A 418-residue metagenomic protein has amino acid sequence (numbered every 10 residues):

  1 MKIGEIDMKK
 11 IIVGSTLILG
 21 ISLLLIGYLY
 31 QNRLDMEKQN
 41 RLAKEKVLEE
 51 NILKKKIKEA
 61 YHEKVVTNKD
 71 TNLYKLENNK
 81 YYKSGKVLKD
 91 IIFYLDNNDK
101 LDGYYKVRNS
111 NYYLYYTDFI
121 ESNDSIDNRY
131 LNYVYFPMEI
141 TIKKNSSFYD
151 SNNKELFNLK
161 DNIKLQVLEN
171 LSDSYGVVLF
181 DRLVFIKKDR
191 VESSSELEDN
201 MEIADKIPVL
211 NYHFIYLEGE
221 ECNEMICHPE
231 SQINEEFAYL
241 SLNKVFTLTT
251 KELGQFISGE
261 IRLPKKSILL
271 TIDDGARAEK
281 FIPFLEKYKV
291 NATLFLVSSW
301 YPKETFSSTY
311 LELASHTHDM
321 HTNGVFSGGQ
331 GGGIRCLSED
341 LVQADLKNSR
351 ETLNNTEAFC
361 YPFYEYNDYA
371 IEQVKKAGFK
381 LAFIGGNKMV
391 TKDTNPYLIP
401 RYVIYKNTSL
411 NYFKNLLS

Functional and structural regions predicted by a protein language model:
G4-I18: N-terminal Sec-pathway targeting helices
I26-A43: Sec-dependent signal peptide cleavage junction
A43-Y61, R108-F136, V178-M201: Boundary regions of SH3-family modules and the immediately adjacent low-complexity/disordered segments in eukaryotic
N72-L76, Y149-D150, G176, Y216-C222 (+2 more regions): Short, solvent-exposed loop/turn elements at domain surfaces
K75-K89, D150-D161: SH3/SH3-like (including bacterial SH3b) beta-barrel domains that bind proline-rich motifs or cell-wall ligands
K86-D118, N158-D189: SH3/SH3-like beta-barrel superfamily modules
K188-K266, T408-K414: N-terminal pre-catalytic segment of deacetylase/amide-hydrolase enzymes
D205-C227, P264-I268, A276, K280-A370 (+1 more regions): Metal-dependent polysaccharide deacetylase catalytic core of the NodB/CE4 family, i.e., the active-site-bearing domain
